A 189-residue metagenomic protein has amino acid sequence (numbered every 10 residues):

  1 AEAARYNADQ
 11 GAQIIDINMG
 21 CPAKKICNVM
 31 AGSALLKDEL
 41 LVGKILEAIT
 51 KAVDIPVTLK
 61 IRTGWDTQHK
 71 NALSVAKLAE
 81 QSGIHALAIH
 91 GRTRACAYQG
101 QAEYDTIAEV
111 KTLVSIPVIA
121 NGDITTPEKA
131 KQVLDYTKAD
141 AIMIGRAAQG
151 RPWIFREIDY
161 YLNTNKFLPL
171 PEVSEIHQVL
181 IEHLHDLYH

Functional and structural regions predicted by a protein language model:
A1-E80: Active-site entrance/lid segments in N-terminal catalytic domains of soluble metabolic enzymes
G20-P22, K60-D66, R92-R94, D123-T125 (+1 more regions): Active-site beta-loop-alpha junctions enriched in small/polar residues
K24-L41, R92-Y104, N163-F167: Glycine-rich tight-turn/loop motif centered on a GG-T
E47, A52-D54, Q68-A86, Y98 (+3 more regions): Alpha/beta catalytic cores of nucleotide-metabolism and tRNA/nucleoside-modifying enzymes
